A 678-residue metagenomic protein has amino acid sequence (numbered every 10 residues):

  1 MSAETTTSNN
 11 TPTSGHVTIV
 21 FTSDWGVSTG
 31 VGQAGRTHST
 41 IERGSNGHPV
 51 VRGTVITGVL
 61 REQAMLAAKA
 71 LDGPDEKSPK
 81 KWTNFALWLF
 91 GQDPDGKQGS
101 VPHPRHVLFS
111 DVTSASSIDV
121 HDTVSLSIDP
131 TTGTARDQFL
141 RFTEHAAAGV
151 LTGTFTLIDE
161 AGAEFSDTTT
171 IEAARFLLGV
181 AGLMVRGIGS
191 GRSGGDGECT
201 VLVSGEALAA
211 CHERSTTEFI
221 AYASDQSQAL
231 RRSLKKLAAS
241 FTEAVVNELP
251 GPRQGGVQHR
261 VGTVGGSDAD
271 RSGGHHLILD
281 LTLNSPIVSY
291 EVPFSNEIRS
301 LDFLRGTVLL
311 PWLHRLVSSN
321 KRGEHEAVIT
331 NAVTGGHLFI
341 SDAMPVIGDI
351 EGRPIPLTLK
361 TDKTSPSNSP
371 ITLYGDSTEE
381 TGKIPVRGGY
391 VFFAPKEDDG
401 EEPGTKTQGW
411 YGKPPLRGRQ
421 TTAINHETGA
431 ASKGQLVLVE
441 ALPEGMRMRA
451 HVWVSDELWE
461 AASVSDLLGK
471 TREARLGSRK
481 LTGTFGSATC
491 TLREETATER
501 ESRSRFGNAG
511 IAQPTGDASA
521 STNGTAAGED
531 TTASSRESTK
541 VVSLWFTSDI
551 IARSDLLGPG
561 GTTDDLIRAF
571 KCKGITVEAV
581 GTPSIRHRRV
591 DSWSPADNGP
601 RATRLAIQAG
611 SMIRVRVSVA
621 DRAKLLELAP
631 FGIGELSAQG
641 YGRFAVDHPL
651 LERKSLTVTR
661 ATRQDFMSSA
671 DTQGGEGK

Functional and structural regions predicted by a protein language model:
M1-K678: Small/polar/charged residue-enriched interaction surfaces, especially the RNA/DNA-contacting tracks of RNP/CRISPR
